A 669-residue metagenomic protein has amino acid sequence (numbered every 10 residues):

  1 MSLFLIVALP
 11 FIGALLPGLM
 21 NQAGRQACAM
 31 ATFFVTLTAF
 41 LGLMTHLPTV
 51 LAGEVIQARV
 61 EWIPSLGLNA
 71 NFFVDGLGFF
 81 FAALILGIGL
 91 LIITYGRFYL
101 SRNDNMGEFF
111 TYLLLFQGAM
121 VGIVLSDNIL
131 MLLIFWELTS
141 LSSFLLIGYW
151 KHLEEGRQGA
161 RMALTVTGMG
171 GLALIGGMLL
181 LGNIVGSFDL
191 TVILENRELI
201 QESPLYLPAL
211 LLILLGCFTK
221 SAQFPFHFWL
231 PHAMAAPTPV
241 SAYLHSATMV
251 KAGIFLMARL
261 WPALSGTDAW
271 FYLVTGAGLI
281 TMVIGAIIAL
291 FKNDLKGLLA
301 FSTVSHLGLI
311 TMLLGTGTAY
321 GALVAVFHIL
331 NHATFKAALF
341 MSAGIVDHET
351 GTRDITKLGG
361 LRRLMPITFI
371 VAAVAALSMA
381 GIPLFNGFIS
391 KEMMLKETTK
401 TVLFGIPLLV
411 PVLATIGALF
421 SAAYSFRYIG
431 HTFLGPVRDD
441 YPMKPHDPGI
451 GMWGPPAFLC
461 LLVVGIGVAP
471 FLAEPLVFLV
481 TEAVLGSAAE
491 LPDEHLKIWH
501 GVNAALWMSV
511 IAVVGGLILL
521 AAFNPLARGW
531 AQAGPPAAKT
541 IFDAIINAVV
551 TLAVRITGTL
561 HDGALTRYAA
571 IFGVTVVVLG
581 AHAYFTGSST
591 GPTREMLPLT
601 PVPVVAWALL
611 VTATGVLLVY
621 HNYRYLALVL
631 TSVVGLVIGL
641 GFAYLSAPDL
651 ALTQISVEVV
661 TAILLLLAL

Functional and structural regions predicted by a protein language model:
M1-S2, L15-T111, N183-S203, F228 (+7 more regions): Transmembrane helix-loop-helix hairpins at membrane boundaries of multipass inner-membrane proteins
L5-R25, S142, F218, A222 (+1 more regions): N-terminal signal-anchor/start-transfer transmembrane helix
T32-L47, G170-L179, A372-A380, P455-E474 (+1 more regions): Hydrophobic alpha-helical membrane-insertion segments
P48-I56, L180-L190, I382-T399, V468-A488 (+1 more regions): Membrane-helix interface motif
N71-I85, S203-F218, L409-A418, D493-G516: Hydrophobic alpha-helical transmembrane segments
L91-L132, L141-D447, H582, M596 (+2 more regions): Hydrophobic transmembrane alpha-helices and their helix-loop junctions in integral membrane proteins
R362-T368, S421, F426-I518, P525-I556 (+2 more regions): Cytoplasmic/organellar membrane-interface segments at the starts of transmembrane helices in multi-pass inner-membrane
G534-L636: Non-catalytic terminal/interface segments that mediate subunit docking, oligomerization, and allosteric communication
